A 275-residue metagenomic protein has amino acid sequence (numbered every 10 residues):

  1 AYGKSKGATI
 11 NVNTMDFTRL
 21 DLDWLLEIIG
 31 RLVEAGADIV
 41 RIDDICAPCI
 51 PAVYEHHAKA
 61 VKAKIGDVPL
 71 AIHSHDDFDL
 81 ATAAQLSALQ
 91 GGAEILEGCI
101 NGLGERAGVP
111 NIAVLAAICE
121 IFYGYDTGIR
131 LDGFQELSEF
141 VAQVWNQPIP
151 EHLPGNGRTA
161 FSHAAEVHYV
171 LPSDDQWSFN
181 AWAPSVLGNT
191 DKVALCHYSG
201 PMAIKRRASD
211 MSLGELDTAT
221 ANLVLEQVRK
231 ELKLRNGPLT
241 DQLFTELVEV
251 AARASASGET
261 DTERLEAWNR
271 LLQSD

Functional and structural regions predicted by a protein language model:
A1-L70, L86-A93: Alpha/beta enzyme core
T14, G104, K230-K233: Generic anion/oxyanion-binding catalytic loop in active/binding sites
T18, S74-H75, A194: A generic secondary-structure micro-motif detector that highlights 1-2 residue hydrophobic/ambivalent hotspots embedded
C46-N180: Catalytic alpha/beta core domains of metabolic enzymes, predominantly
G124-D275: A mid-to-C-terminal "edge-of-domain" accessory segment
